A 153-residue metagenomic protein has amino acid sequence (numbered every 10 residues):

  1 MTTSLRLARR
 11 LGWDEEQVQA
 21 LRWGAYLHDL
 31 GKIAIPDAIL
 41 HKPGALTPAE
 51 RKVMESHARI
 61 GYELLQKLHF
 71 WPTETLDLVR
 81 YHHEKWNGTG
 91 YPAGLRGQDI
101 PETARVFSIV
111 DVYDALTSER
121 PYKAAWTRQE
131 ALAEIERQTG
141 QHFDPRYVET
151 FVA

Functional and structural regions predicted by a protein language model:
M1-A153: Histidine- and acidic-residue-rich, metal-dependent catalytic cores
